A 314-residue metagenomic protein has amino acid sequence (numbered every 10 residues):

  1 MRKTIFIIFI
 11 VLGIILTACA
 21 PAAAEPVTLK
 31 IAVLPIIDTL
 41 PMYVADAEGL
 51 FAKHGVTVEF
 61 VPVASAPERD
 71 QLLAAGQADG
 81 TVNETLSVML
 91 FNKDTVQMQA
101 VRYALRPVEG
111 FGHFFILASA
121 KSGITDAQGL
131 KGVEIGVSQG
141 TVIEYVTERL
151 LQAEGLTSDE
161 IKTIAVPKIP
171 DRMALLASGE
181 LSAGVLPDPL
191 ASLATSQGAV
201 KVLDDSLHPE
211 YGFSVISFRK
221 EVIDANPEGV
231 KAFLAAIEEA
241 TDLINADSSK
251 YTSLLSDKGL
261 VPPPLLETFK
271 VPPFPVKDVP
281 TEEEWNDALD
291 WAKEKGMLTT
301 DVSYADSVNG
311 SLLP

Functional and structural regions predicted by a protein language model:
M1-T28, P314: Short, low-complexity disordered leader/linker segments with a strong preference for bacterial N-terminal type II
E25-T157, T163-V166, S182-D188, K201-D204 (+1 more regions): Short, glycine-/small- and polar/acidic-enriched structural segments that line small-molecule recognition paths
D38, A47, R69, E84-S87 (+11 more regions): Stable alpha-helical elements in mature extracytoplasmic
K53, P107-E109, F274-E282, Y304: Short, solvent-exposed loop/beta-turn-alpha elements that line the ligand-binding surface or hinge of extracytoplasmic
L86, T163-I164, K168-L254: Pocket-lining segment of extracytoplasmic ligand-binding domains
D224-T299: Secondary-structure end/capping motifs
D290-P314: Conserved C-terminal helix/tail region of periplasmic/extracytoplasmic solute-binding proteins
